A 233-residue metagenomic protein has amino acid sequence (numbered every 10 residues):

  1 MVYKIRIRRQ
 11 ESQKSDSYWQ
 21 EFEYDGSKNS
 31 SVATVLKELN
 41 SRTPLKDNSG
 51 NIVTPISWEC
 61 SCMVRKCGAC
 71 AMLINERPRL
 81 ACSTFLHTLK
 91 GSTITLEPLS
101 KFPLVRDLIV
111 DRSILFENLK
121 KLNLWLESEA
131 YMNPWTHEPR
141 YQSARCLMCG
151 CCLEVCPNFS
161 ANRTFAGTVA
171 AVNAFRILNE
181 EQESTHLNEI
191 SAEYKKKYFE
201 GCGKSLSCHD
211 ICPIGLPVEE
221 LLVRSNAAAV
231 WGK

Functional and structural regions predicted by a protein language model:
M1-F22: Eukaryote-biased recognition of intrinsically disordered, low-complexity regulatory segments
I5, C67-C70, C149, C156: Short, thiol/selenol-centered motifs that function as redox-active sites or metal-ligating centers
R6-R8, D25, S83, E97-L99: Residues in well-ordered beta-strands of folded domains
Y18-E23, A81-S83, P157: Well-ordered beta-strand positions in beta-sheet-rich domains
Y18-T34: Short, flexible N-terminal segments of the mature chain
S30-N51, S92-K233: Ferredoxin-type iron-sulfur electron-transfer modules in oxidoreductases and energy-metabolism complexes
N40-N75: A basic, amphipathic helix-loop patch mediating RNA/tRNA/ribosome contacts
M72-L96: Glycine-rich phosphate/adenylate-binding loop and adjacent beta-alpha elements of nucleotide- or dinucleotide-binding
